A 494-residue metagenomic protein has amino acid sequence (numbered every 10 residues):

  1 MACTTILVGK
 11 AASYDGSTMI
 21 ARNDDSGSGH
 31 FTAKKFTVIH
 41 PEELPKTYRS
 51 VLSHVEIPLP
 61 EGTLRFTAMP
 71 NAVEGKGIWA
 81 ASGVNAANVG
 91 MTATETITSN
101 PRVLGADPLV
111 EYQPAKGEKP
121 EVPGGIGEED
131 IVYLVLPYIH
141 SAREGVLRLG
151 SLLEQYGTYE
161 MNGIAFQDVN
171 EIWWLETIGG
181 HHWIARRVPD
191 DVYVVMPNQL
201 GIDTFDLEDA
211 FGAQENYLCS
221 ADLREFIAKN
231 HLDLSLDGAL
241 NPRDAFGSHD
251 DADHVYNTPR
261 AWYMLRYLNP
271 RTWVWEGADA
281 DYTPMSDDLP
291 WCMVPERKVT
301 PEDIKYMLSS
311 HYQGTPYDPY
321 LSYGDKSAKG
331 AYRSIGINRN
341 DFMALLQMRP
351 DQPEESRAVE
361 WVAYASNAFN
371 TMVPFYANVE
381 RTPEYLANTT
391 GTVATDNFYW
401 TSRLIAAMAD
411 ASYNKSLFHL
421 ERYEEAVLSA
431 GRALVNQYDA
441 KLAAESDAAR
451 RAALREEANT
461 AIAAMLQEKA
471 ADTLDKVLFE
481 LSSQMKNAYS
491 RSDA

Functional and structural regions predicted by a protein language model:
A2-E128, R148-A280: A contiguous strand-loop segment
I6, G145, A344: Short, conserved catalytic/metal-binding motifs centered on acidic residues
E61-R65, V146, S322-G330: Short Pro/Gly-enriched beta-strand edge/turn motifs at strand-loop
E118-E121, I131-I139: Second-shell loop/turn segments in exported
Y138-L147, S151-E160, G314, P350-P353: Secondary-structure boundary elements
E225-D351: Glycine-rich, aromatic-lined ligand/substrate-binding cores of catalytic and carbohydrate-binding domains
Y312-Q313, Y317-A444: Substrate-recognition/cap regions that form aromatic- and gly/pro-loop-enriched pockets for small-molecule ligands
A426-A494: Histidine-centered catalytic/metal-binding microenvironments
